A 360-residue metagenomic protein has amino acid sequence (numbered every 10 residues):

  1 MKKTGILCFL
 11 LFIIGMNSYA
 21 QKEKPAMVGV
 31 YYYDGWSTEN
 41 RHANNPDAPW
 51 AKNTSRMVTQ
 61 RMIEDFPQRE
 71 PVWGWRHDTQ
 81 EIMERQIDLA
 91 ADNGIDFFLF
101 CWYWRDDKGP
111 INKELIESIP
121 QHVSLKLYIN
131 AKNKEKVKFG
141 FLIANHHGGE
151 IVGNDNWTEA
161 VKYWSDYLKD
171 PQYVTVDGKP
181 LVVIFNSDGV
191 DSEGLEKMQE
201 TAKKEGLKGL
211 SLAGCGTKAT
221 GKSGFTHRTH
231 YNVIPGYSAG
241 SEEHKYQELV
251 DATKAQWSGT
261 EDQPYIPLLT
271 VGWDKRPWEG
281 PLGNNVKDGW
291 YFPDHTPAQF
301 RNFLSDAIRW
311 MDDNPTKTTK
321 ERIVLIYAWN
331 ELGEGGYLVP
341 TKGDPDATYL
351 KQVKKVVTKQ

Functional and structural regions predicted by a protein language model:
T4-I14: Sec-dependent N-terminal signal peptides
I14-G15, G343: Hydrophobic alpha-helical membrane context
M16-A20: Sec/Tat signal peptide C-region and signal peptidase I cleavage site
Q21-Q360: Glycan-processing catalytic domains of CAZymes
